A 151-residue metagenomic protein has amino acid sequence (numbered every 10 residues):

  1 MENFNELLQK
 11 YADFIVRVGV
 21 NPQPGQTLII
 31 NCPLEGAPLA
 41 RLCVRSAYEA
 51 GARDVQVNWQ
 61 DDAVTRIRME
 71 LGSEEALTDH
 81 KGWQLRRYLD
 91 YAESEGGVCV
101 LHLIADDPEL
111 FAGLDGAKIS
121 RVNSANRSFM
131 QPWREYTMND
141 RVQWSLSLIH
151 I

Functional and structural regions predicted by a protein language model:
M1-E2, W144: Short, mixed-charge, low-aromatic patches
E2-G116: Non-catalytic, beta-rich accessory domains that mediate macromolecular interactions or localization
A47, T137-N139: A generic structural signal for well-ordered alpha-helical segments
A52-R53, D140-V142: A short helix->loop->beta-strand "cap" motif at the edges of active sites that frequently abuts
R87-A92, Q131-T137: A generic local secondary-structure boundary/capping motif
C99-L101, W144-S147: Hydrophobic/aromatic beta-strand patches that form the interior of the parallel beta-sheet core in alpha/beta enzyme
G113-Y136, L146: A short, gly/pro- and small-residue-rich
I149-I151: Conserved small/polar residues in nucleotide/adenosyl-binding loops
